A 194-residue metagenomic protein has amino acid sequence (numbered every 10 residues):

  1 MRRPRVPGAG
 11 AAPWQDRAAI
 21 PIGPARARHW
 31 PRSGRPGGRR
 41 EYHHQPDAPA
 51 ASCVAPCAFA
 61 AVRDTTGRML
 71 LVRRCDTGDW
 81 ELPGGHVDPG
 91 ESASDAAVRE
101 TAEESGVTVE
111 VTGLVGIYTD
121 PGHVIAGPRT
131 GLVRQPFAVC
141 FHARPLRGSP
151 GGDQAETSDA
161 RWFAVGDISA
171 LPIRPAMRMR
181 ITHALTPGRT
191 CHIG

Functional and structural regions predicted by a protein language model:
R2-W14, A19-P21, V87-V111, Y118-A176 (+1 more regions): Unchanged
G8-G10, G23, G34-G38: Residue-identity detector for glycine
R17, P24-R26, W30: Intrinsically disordered, low-complexity proline-rich regions
R28-F59, T130-G131: Acidic, metal-coordinating catalytic segment for phosphate/diphosphate chemistry, firing primarily on the Nudix
A55, C75-T77, L82, V109 (+1 more regions): Short connector loops at helix/strand junctions that flank enzyme active sites, especially segments positioning acidic
A61-R63, T112-V115: Conserved positions in beta-strands of structured domains
D64-E104: Conserved Nudix-box catalytic region and its N-terminal flanking loop in Nudix hydrolases and closely related
M179-G194: Charged phosphate-binding loop/patch that engages nucleotide di/tri-phosphates or the phosphate backbone of nucleic
